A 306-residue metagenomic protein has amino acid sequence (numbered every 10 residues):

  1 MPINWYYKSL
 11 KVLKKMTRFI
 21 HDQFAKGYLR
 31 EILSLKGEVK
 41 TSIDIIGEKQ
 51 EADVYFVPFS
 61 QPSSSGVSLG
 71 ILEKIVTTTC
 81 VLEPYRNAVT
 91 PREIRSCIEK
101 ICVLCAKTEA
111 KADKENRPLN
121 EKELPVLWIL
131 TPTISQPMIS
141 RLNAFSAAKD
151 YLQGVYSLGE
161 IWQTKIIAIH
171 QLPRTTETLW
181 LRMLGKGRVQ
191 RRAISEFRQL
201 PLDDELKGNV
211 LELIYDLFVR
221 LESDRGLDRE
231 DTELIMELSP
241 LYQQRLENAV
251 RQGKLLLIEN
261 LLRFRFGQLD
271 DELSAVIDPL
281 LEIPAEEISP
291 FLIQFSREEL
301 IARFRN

Functional and structural regions predicted by a protein language model:
M1-M16, Y242, E247-R251, L262: Polar low-complexity intrinsically disordered regions
P2-G226: Conserved single-residue anchors adjacent to enzymatic active/cofactor-binding motifs
L82, I167, L184-N306: Short, charged alpha-helical interaction segments and adjacent helix-coil junctions
